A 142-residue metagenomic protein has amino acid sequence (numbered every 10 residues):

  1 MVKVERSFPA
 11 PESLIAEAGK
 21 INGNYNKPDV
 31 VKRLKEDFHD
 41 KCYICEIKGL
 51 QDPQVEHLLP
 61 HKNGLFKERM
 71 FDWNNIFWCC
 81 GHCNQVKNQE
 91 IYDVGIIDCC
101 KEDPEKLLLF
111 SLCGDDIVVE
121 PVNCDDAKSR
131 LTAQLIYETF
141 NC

Functional and structural regions predicted by a protein language model:
M1-K41, G64-F71: Short, charged surface segments at domain edges that flank catalytic/cofactor-binding sites
V4, L14-I15, I21, I44-I47 (+5 more regions): Weak global preference for isoleucine
L14, L34, L50, L58-L59 (+4 more regions): Generic detector of leucine side chains in alpha-helical contexts
I44-C79, K87-K106: Histidine-centered nuclease catalytic patch
C83: Alpha-helical transition-metal enzyme core signature, strongest for iron centers
I91-C142: Conserved, surface-exposed functional patches that form binding/active-site neighborhoods
